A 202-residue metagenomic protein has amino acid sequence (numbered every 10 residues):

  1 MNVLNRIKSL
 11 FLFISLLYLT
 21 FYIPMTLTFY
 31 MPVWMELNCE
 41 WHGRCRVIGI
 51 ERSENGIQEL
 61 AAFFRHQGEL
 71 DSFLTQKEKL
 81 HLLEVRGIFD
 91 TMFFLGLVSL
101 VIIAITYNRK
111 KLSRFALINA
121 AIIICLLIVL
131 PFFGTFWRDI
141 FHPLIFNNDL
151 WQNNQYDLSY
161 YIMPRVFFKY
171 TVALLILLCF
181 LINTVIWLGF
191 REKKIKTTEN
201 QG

Functional and structural regions predicted by a protein language model:
M1-W34: Hydrophobic secretory-pathway targeting helix
N2-I7, L100-R138, V185-G202: Juxtamembrane interface at the cytosolic side of transmembrane helices
I14-P24, L175-L188: Hydrophobic cores of alpha-helical transmembrane segments in multi-pass integral membrane proteins
Y18-Y22, M92-I102, I122, L126: Membrane-embedded alpha-helical transmembrane segments of multi-pass integral membrane proteins
M25-E84: Interfacial loop at the N-terminal end of multi-pass membrane proteins
F63-V98, V166-I176: Individual transmembrane alpha-helix segments
F132-N154: Juxtamembrane non-transmembrane "cap" segments at the membrane-aqueous interface of multi-pass membrane proteins
N147-F167: Short, membrane-exposed interhelical loops at transmembrane-helix boundaries
